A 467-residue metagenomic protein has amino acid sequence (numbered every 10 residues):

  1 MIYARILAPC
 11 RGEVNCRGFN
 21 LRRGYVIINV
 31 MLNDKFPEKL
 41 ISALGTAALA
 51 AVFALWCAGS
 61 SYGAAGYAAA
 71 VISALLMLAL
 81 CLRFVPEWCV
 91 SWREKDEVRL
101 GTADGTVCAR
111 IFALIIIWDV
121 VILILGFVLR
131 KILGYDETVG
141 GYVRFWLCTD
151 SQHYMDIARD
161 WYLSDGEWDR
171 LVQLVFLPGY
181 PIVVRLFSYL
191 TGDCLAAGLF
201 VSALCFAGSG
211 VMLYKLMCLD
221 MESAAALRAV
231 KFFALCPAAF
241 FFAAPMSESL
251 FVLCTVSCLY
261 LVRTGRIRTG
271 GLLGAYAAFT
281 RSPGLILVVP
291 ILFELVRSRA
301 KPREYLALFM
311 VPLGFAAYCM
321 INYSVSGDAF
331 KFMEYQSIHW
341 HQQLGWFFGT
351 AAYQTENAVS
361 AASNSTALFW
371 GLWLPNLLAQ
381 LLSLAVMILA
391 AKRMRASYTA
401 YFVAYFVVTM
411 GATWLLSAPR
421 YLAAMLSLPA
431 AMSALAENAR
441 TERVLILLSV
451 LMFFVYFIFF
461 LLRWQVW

Functional and structural regions predicted by a protein language model:
I28-V30, D34-G134, R303, A307: Start-transfer (signal-anchor) and selected internal transmembrane alpha helices of multi-pass inner/ER membrane
W118-G134, W146, Y276-A277, V288-R297 (+3 more regions): Membrane-lumen/periplasm interface segments of specific transmembrane helices in polyprenyl phosphate-linked
F145-L163, D169-G192, T350-Y353, T409: Short hydrophobic/aromatic helix or loop-helix immediately within or flanking a transmembrane segment in polytopic
L171-L174, P178, I182, L190-V211 (+1 more regions): Loop-to-helix entry region of an early transmembrane alpha helix in multi-pass inner-membrane enzymes
R185-L186, F200-D220, L382-L389: Transmembrane-helix motifs of polytopic, lipid-linked glycan transferases
D193-A197, L213-L235, L253, T269 (+1 more regions): Transmembrane-helix signature of polytopic, membrane-embedded enzymes that assemble or transfer cell-envelope glycans
V201-C205, L219-A224, R228-V262, A277-L287 (+1 more regions): Multi-pass, polyprenyl lipid-linked donor-dependent membrane glycosyltransferases
M221-A224, C258-T269, V296-R299, A436: Membrane-interface transmembrane helices that cradle and orient dolichyl/undecaprenyl
